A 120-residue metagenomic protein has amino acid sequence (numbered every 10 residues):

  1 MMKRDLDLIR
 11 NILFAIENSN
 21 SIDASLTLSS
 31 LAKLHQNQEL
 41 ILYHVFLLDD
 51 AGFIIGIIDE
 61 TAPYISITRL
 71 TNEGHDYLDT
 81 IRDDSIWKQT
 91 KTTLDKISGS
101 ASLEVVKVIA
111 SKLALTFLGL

Functional and structural regions predicted by a protein language model:
K3-A32: Short amphipathic alpha-helical interface segments
I16-S19, L48, L78-I81, F117: Generic structural signal for hydrophobic core residues of well-folded globular domains
T27-L28, E73-D76, V108: Mobile acidic interaction elements
L42-F46: Short, hydrophobic-biased segments on the C-terminal half of alpha helices that form "recognition helices"
D49-E60: A short, conserved structural fragment
S66-L94: Short, amphipathic alpha-helical interaction segments positioned at domain boundaries
W87-L120: Membrane-inserting effector segments that mediate pore formation, membrane fusion, or transient membrane insertion
